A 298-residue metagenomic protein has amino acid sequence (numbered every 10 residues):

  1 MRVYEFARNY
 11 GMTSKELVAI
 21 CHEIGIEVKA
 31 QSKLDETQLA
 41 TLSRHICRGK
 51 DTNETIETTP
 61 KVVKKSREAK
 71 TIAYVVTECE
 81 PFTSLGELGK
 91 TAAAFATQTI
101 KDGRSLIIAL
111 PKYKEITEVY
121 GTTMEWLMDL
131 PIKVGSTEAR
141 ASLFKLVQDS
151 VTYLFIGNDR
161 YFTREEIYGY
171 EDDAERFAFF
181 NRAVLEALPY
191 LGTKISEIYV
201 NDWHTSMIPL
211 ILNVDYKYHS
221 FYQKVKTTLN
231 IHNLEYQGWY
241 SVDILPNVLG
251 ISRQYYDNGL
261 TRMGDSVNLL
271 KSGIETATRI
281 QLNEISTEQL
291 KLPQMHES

Functional and structural regions predicted by a protein language model:
M1-K64: Charge-dense, low-complexity intrinsically disordered segments
K64-S298: Catalytic cores of nucleotide-sugar-dependent glycosyltransferases that transfer UDP/GDP/TDP-activated
